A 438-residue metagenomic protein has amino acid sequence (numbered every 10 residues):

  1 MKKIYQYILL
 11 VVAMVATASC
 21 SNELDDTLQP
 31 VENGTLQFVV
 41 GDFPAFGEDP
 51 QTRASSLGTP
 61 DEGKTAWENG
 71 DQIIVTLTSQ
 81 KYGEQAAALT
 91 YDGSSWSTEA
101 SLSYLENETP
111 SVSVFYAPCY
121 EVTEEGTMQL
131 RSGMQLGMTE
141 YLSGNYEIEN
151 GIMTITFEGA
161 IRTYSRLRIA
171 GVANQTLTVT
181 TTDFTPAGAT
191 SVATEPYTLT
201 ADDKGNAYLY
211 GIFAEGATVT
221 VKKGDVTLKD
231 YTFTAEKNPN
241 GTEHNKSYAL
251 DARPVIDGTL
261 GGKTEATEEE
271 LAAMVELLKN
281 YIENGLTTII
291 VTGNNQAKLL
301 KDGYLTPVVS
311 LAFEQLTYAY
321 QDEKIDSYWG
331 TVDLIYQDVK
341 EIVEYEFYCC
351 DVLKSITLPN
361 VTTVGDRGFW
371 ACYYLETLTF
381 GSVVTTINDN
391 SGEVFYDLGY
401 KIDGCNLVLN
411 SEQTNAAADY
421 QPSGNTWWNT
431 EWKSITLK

Functional and structural regions predicted by a protein language model:
K2-Q6, C20-G261, E269-K279: Sec-type signal peptide cleavage vicinity
Q6-V12: Sec-dependent N-terminal signal peptides
I256-F313: N-terminal segments that cap or nucleate solenoid repeat domains
T287-Y304, D322, D326-E341, D351-T363 (+3 more regions): Structural signature of tandem-repeat unit edges
W370, S391-G399, Y420-P422: A structural signal for leucine-rich repeat
Y420-K438: C-terminal capping region of solenoid repeat domains
